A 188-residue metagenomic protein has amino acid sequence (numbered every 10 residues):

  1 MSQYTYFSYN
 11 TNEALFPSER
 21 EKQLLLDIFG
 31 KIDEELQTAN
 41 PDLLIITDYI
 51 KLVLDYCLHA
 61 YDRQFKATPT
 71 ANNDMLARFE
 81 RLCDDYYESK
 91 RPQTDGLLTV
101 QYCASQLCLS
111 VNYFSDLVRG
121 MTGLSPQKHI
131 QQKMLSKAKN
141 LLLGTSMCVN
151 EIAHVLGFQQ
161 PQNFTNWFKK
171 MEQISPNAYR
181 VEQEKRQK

Functional and structural regions predicted by a protein language model:
M1-T38: A hydrophobic/aromatic-rich effector-binding and dimerization subdomain of bacterial HTH-type transcriptional regulators
Q23-D84: An amphipathic alpha-helical interaction segment
P69-L107, K128-M147: A short, Lys/Arg-enriched amphipathic alpha-helix from helix-turn-helix/homeodomain DNA-binding modules
Y102-A104, F114, V118, I152-Q159 (+2 more regions): Append "Primarily bacterial transcriptional regulators
M121-Q159, V181-K188: Terminal helix-turn-helix DNA-binding modules in bacterial transcription factors
T165-K188: …primarily DNA-binding HTH/wHTH and HhH modules…
